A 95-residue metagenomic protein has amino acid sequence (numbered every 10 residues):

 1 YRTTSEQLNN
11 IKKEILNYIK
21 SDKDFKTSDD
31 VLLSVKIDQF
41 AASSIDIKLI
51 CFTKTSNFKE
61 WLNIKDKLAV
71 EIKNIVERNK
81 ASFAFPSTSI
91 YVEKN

Functional and structural regions predicted by a protein language model:
Y1-N95: Structured, soluble regulatory/oligomerization domains located on the cytosolic or IMS-facing side of membrane proteins
